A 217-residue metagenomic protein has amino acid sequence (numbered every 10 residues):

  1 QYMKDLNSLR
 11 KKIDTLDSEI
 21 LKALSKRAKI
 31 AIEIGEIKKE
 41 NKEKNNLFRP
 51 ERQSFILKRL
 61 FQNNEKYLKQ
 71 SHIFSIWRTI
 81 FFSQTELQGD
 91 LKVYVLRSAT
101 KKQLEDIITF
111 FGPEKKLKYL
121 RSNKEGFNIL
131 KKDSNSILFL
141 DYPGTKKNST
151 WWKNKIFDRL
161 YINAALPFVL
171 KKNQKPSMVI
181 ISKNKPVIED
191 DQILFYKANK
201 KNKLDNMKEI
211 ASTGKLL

Functional and structural regions predicted by a protein language model:
Y2-L217: Domain-level signature for soluble enzymes in the chorismate/prephenate branch of the shikimate pathway
